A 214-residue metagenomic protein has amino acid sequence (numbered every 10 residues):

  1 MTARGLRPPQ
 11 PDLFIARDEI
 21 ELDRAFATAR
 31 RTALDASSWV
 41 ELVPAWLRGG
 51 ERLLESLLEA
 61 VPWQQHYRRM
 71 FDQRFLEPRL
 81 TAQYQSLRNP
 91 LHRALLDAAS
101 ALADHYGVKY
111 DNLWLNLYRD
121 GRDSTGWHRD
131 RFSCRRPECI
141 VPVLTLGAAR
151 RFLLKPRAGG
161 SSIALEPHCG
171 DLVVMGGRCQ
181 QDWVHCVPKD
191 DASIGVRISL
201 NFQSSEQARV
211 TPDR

Functional and structural regions predicted by a protein language model:
M1-R214: Non-heme Fe(II) oxygenase metal-center motifs and adjacent flexible, charged/small-residue loops
